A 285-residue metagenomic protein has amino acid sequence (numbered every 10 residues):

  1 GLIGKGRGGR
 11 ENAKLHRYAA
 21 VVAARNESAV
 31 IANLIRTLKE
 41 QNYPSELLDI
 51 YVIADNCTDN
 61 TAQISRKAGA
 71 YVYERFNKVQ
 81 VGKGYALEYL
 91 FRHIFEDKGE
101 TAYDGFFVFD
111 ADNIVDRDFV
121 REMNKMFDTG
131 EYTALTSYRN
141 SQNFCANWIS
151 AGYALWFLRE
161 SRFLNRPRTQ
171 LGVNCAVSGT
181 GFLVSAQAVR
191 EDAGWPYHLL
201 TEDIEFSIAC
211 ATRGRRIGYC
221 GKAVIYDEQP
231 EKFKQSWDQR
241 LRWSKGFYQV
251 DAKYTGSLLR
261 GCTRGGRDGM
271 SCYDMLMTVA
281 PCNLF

Functional and structural regions predicted by a protein language model:
G1-R36: N-proximal low-complexity "stem/linker" segments adjacent to membrane-targeting elements
I3-E11, L171-G172, E231-F285: Basic/Trp-rich segment in TM-proximal cytosolic loops or flexible interdomain/linker regions
H16-A19, D49, E205: Cell-envelope/extracellular polymer assembly enzymes that use nucleotide-activated donors
A32, D59-R66, E74, D118: Acidic helix N-cap motif at the loop->helix transition within catalytic regions of sugar-transfer enzymes
R36-L47: Short, acidic, metal-binding catalytic loop of nucleotide-sugar glycosyltransferases
A54-A62, N77-V79, I114: A conserved acidic beta->alpha catalytic loop
F76-G99, R117-L200, W237, L241 (+1 more regions): Long helical/loop segments within the catalytic core of UDP-sugar-dependent glycosyltransferases, especially the large
G99-I114: Short beta-strand-to-loop acidic/aromatic patch adjacent to the donor-nucleotide binding site
